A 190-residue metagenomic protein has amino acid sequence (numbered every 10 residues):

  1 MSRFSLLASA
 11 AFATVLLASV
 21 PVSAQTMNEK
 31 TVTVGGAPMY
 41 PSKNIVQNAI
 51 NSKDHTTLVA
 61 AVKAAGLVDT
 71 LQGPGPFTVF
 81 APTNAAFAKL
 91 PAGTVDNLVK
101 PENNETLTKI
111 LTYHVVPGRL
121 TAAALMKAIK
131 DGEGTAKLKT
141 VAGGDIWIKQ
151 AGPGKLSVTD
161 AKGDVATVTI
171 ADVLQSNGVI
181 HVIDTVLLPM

Functional and structural regions predicted by a protein language model:
M1-A10: Bacterial N-terminal signal peptides that target proteins for export
F4, S23-M190: Mature, structured domains of secreted/extracytosolic soluble proteins
T14-V15: Basic, glycine/lysine-rich polyanion-binding surfaces/domains
S19-P21: N-terminal signal peptide c-region/cleavage motif recognized by signal peptidases
